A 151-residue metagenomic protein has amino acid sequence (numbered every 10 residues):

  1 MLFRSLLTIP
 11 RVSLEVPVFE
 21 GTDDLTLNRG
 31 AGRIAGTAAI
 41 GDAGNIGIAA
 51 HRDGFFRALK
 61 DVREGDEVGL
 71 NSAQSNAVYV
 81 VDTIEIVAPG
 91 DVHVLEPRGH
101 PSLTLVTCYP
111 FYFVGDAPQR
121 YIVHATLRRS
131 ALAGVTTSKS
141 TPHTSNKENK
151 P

Functional and structural regions predicted by a protein language model:
M1-P151: Solvent-exposed, non-transmembrane regions of membrane-associated and secreted proteins
